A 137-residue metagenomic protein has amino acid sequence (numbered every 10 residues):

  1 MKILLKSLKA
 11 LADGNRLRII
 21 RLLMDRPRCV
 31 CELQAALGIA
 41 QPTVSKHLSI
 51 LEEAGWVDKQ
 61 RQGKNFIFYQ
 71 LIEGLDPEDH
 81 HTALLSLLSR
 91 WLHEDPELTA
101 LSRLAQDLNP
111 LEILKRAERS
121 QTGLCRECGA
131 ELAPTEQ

Functional and structural regions predicted by a protein language model:
M1-K2, T82: Amphipathic alpha-helical repeat elements characteristic of tetratricopeptide repeat
K2-T43, S49, N65-D76: N-terminal helix-turn-helix DNA-binding core of bacterial DNA-binding proteins
E73-Q137: C-terminal regulatory/oligomerization modules of transcriptional regulators
